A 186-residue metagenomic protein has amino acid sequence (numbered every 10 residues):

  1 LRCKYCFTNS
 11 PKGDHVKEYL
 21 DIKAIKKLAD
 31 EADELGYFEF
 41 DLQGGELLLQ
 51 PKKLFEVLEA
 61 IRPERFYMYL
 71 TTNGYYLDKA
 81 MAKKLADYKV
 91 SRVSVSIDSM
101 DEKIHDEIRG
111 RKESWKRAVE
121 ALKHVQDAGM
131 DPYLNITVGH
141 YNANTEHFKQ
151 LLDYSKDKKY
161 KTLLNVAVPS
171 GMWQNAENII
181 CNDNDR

Functional and structural regions predicted by a protein language model:
L1-R92: Conserved alpha-helical substructure of the radical SAM core
H15, S96-D98, K103-R186: Radical SAM enzyme [4Fe-4S]-AdoMet core and its adjacent flexible, acidic and glycine-rich loops/tails across
